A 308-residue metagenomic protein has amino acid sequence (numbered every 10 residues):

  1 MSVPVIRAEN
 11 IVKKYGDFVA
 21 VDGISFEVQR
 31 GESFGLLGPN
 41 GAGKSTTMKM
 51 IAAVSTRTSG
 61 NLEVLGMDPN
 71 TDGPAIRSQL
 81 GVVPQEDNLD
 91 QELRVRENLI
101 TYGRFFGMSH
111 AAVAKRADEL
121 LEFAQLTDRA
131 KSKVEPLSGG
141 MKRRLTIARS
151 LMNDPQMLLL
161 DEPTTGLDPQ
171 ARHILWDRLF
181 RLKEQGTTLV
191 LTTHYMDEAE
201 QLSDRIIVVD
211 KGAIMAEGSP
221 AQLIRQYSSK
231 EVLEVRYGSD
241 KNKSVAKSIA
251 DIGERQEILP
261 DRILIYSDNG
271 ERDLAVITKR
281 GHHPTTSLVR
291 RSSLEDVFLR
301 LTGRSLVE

Functional and structural regions predicted by a protein language model:
G60-T71, A75-I76: Conserved ABC transporter NBD signature motif
I100, R104, A111-R129: Conserved ABC ATPase "signature" region
K133-L137: Conserved ABC ATPase signature
D154: Conserved catalytic motifs of ABC-family nucleotide-binding domains
L158-D161: Catalytic Walker B motif of ABC-type/P-loop ATPase nucleotide-binding domains
W176-D268: ABC transporter nucleotide-binding domain
